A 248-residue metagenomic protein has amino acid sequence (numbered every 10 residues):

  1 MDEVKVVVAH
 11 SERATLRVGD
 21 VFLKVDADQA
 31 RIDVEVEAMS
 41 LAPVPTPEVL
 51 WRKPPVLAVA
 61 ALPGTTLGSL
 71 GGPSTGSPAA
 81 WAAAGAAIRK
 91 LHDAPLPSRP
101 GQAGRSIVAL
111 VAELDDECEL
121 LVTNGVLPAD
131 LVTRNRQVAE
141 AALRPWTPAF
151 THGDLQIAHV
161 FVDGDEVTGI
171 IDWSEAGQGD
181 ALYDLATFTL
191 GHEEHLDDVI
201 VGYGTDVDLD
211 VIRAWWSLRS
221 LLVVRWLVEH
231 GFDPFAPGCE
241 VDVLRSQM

Functional and structural regions predicted by a protein language model:
M1, A14-G19, A38-P43, V49 (+6 more regions): Alpha-helix C-terminal capping segments
M1, P63, D93-G153, G204 (+2 more regions): An alpha-helical support segment within catalytic cores of ATP-dependent transferases
V4-R105: ATP-binding pocket architecture of kinase catalytic cores
E12-R13, Q178-A181, A186-M248: Helix-rich C-terminal or lid/interface subdomains of diverse kinases
E12-R17, L23, V49, R136-L185: Active-site acidic catalytic loop and adjacent metal/ATP-binding pocket of ATP-dependent phosphoryl transfer enzymes
A30, T66, V160, Q178 (+1 more regions): Conserved protein kinase catalytic core
A42-P43, L62, L70-G71, I171 (+3 more regions): Short, flexible helix/strand-to-coil boundary loops that buttress conserved ligand/catalytic motifs in alpha/beta
